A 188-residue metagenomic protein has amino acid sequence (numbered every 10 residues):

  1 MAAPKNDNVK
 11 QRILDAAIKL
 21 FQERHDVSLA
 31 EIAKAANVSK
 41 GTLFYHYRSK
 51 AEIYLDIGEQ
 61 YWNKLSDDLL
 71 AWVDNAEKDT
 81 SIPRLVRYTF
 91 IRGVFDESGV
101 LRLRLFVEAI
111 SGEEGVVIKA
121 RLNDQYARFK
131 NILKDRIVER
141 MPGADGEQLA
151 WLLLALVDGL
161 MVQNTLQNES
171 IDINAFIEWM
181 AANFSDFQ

Functional and structural regions predicted by a protein language model:
M1-N8: N-terminal intrinsically disordered/low-complexity leader segments
R12, A16-E23, D68-W72, L101 (+2 more regions): Solvent-exposed, amphipathic alpha-helical segments
R12, A16-E52, D56: Helix-turn-helix
L29, Y54, I82, G99-L103 (+2 more regions): A general structural signal for well-ordered alpha-helical segments in protein cores
Y54-K64: Alpha-helical DNA-contacting segments of helix-turn-helix folds
D56, L70-D96, E139, L149-L153: Hydrophobic alpha-helical connector segments
V94-A120: Amphipathic alpha-helical segments used for helix-helix packing
V116-D124, V138-Q188: Hydrophobic/aromatic-rich alpha-helical bundle segments in the mid-to-C-terminal region
